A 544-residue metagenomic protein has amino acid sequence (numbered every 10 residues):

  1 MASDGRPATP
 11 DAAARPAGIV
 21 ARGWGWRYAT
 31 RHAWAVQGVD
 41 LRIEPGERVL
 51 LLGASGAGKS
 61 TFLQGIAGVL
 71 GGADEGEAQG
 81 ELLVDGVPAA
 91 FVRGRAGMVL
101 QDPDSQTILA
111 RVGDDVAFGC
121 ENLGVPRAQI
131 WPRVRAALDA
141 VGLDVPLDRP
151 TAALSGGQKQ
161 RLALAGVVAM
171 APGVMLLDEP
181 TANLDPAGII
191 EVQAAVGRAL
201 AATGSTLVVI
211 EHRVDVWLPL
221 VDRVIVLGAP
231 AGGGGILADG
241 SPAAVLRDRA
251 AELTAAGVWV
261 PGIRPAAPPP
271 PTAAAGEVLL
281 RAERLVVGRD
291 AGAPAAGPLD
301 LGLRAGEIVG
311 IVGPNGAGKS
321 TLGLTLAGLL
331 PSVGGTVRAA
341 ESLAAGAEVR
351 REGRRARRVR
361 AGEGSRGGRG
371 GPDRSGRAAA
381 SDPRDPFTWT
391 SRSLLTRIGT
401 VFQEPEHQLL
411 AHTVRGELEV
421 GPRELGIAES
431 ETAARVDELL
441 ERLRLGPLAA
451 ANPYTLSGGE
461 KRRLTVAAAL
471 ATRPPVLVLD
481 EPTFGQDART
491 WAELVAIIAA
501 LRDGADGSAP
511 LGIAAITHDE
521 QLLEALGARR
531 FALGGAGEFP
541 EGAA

Functional and structural regions predicted by a protein language model:
L52-A54, V312-P314: The feature captures the beta-strand-to-loop junction immediately N-terminal to the Walker
A67, A327: Helix-to-loop junction immediately C-terminal to a conserved catalytic motif
A128-P146, S430-L448: Conserved ABC ATPase "signature" region
P150-L154, Q158, N452-L456, E460: Conserved ABC ATPase signature
L164, V466: Hydrophobic anchor residue at the start of the ABC signature
V167-V168, A469-L470: ABC ATPase C-loop
M175-E179, L477-E481: Catalytic Walker B motif of ABC-type/P-loop ATPase nucleotide-binding domains
A229-V258, L533-A544: Conserved beta-strand-loop-alpha-helix hinge in the C-terminal portion of ABC ATPase nucleotide-binding domains
